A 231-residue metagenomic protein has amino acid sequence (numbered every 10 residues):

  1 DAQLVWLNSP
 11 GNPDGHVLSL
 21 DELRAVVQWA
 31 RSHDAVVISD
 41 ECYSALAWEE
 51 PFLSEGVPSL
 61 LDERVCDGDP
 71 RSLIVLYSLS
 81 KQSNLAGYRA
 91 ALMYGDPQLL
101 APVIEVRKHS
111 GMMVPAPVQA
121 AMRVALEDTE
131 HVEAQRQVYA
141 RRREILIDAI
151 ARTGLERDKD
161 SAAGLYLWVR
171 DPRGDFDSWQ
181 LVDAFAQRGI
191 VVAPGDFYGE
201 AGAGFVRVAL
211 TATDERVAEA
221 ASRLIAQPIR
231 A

Functional and structural regions predicted by a protein language model:
D1, G11-V36, Y43-L85: Active-site pre-lysine segment of PLP-dependent enzymes
W6, S39, V114, V192-P194: Hydrophobic residues in well-ordered beta-strands that form the structural core
S32-H33, T153, R188: Helix C-cap/helix->beta junction micro-motif
V65-A140, A149, Q227-I229: Conserved core segment of the aminotransferase class I/II
G68, D175-D177, Q187-A193, Y198-A231: PLP-dependent enzyme catalytic core of the Aspartate aminotransferase-like
Q119, R123, Y139-I150, R157-D171 (+1 more regions): Conserved glycine-rich beta-strand-loop-beta hairpin in the small C-terminal domain of fold type I
